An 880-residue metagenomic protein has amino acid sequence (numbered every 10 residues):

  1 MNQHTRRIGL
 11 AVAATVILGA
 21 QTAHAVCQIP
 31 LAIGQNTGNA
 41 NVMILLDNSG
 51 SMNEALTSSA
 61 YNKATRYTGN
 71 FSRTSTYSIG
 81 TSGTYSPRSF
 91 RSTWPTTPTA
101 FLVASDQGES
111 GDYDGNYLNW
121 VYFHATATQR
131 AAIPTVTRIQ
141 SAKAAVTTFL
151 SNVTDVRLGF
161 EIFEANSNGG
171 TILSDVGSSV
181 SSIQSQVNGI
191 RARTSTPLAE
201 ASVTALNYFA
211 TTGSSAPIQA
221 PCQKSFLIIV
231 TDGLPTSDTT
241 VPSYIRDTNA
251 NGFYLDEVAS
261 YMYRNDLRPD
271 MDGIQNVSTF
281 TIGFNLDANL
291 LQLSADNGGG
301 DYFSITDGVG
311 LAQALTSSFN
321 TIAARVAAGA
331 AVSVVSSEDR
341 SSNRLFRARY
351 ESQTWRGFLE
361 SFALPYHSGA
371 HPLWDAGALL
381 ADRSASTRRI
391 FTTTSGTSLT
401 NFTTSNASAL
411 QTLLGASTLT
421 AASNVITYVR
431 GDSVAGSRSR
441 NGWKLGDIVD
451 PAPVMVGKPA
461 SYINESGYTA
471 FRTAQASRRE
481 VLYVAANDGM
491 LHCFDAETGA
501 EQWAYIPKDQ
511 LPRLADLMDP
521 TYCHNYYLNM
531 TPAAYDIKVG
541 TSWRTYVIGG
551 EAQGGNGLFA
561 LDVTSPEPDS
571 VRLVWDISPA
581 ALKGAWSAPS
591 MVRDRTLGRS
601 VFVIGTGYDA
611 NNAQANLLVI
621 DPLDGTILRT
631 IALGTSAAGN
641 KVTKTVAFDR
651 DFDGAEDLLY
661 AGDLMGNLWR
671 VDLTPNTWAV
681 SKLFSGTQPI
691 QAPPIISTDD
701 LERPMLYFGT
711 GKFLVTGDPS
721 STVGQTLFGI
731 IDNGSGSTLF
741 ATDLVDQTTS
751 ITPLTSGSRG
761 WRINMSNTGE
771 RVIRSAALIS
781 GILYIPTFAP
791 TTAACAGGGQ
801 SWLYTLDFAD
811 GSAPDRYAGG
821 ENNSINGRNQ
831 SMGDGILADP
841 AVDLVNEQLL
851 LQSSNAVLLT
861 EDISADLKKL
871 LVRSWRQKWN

Functional and structural regions predicted by a protein language model:
M1-N2, I133: Coiled-coil-like amphipathic alpha-helices with heptad-repeat character
N2-H24: Gram-negative bacterial Sec-dependent N-terminal signal peptides
H24-N880: A fold-level detector for beta-propeller and closely related beta-sheet-rich head/sensor domains
